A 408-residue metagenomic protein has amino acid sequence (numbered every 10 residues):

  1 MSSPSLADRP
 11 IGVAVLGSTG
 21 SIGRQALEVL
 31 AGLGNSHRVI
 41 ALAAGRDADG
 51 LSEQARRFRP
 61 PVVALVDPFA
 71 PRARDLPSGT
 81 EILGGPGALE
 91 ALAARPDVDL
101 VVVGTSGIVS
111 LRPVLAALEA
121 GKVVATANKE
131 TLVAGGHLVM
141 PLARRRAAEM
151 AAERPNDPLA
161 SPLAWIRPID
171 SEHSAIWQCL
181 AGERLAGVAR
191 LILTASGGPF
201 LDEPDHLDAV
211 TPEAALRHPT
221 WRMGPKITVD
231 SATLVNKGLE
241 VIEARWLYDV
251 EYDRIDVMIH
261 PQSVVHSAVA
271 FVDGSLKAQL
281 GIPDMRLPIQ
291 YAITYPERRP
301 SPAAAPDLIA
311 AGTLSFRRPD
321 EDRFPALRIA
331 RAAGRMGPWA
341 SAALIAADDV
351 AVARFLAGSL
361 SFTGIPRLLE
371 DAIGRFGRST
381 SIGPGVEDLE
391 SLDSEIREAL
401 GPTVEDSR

Functional and structural regions predicted by a protein language model:
M1-R408: Catalytic, metal-anchored helix/loop core of enzyme active sites in primary metabolism
